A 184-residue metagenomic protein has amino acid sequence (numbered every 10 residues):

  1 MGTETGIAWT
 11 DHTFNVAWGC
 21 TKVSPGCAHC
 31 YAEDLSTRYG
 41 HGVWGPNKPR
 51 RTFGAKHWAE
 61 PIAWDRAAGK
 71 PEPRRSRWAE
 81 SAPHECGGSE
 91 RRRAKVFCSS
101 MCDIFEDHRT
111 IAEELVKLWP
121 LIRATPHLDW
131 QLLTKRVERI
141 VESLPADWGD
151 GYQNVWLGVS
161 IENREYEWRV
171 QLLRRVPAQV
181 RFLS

Functional and structural regions predicted by a protein language model:
M1-A94: N-terminal [4Fe-4S]-dependent radical SAM core
A59-S184: Conserved AdoMet/S-adenosylmethionine-binding subsite of the radical SAM
